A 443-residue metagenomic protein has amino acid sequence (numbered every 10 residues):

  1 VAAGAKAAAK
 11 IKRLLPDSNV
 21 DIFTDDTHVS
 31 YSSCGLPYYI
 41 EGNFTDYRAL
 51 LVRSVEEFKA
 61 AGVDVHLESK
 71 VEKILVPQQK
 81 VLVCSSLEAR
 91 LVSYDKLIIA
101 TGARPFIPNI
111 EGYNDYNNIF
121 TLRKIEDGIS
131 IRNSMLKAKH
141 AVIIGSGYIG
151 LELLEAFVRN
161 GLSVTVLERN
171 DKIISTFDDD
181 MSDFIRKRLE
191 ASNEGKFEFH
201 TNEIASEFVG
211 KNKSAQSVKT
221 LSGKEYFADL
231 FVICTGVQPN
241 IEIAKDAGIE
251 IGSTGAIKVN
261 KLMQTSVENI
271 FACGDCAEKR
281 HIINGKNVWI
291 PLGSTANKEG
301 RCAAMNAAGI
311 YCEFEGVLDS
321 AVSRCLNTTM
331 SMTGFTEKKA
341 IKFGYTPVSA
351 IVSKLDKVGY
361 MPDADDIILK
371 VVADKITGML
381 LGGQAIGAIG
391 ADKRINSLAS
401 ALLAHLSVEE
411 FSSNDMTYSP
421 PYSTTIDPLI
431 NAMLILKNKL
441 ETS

Functional and structural regions predicted by a protein language model:
V1-D64, E155-D180: Beta1-alpha1 glycine-rich phosphate/pyrophosphate-binding loop at the start of Rossmann-like nucleotide-binding domains
V1-K6, T27, A103-P105, E126 (+3 more regions): Residue-level detector of alpha-helix initiation sites
A2-D17, D25, T235, N327-T333 (+1 more regions): Flexible, glycine-rich terminal cap/loop adjacent to redox cofactors in electron-transfer oxidoreductases
D17-D21, K59-S85, V92, R159-V259: A Rossmann-like FAD-binding core segment of flavoenzymes
L50-L51, H140-V142, Y148-E207, L292-A296 (+2 more regions): Rossmann-like dinucleotide-binding cores of NAD(P)H-dependent redox enzymes
T101-N160, E198, S253-T254, V259-K261: Glycine-rich dinucleotide-binding loop and its adjacent helix/turn
D115-L136, S217-K219, E225-M305, S397 (+1 more regions): FAD-site-proximal beta/loop scaffold in flavoenzymes
V259, C273-T336, Y422-T442: A conserved FAD-binding loop/helix module that cradles the flavin
